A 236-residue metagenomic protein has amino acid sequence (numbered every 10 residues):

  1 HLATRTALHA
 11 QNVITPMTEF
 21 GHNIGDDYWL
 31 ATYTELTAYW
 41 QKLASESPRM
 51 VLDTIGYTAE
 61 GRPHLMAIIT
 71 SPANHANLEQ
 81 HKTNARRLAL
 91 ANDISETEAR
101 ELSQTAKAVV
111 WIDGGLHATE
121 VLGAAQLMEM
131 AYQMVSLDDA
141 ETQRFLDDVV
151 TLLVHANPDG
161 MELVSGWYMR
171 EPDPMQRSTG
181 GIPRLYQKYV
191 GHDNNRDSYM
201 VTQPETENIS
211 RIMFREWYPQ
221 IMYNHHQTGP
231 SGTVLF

Functional and structural regions predicted by a protein language model:
H1-F236: M14 metallocarboxypeptidase catalytic domain recognition
